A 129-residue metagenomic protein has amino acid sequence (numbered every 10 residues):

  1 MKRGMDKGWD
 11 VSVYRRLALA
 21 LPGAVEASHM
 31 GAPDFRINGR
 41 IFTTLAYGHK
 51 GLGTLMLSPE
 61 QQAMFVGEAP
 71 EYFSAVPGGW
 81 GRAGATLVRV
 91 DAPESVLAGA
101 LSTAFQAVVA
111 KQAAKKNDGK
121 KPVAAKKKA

Functional and structural regions predicted by a protein language model:
M1-A129: Charge-dense, helix-prone N-terminal extensions
